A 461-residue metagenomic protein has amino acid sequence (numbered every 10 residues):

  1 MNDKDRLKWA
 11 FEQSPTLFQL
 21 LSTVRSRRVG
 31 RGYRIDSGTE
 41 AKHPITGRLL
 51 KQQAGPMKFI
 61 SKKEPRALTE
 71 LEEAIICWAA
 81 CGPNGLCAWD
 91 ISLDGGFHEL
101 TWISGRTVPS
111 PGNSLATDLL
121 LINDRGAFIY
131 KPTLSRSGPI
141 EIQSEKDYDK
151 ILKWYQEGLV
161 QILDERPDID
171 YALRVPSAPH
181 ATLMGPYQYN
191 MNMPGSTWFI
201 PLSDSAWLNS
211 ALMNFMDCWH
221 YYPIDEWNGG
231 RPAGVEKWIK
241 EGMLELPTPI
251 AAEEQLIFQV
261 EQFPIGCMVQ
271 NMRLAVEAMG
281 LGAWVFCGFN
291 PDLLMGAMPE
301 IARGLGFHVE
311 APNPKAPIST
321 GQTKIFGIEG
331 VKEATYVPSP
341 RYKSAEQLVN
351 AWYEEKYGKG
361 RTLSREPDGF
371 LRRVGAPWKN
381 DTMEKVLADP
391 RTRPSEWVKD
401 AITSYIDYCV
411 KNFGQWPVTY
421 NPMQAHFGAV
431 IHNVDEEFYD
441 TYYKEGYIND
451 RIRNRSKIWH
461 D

Functional and structural regions predicted by a protein language model:
M1-D461: Acidic, surface-exposed loops and disordered segments
